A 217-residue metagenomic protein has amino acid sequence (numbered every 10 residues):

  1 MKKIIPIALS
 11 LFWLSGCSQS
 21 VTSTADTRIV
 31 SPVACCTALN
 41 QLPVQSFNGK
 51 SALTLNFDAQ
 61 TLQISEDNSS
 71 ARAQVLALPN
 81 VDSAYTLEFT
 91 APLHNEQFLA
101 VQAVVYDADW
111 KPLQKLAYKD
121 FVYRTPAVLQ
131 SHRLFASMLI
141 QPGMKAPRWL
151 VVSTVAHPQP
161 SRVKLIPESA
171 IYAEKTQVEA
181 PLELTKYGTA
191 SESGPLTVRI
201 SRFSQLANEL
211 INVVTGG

Functional and structural regions predicted by a protein language model:
K2-A8: Sec-dependent signal peptide recognition, specifically the positively charged N-region followed immediately by
C17-A34: Bacterial Sec signal peptide processing site at the extreme N-terminus
F57-N80, F135: Non-catalytic, beta-strand-enriched accessory regions in extracellular/secretory proteins and membrane protein
D82-L87, L139-K164: Noncatalytic modules at the cell exterior or secretory-pathway interfaces, chiefly beta-strand-rich lectin/adhesion
H94-Q102: Short coil-to-beta strand junction motifs in C2/discoidin
K115-P126: Solvent-exposed serine/threonine-rich low-complexity stretches and specific carbohydrate-binding patches
P158-A173, A180-V213: Edge beta-strands of jelly-roll/beta-sandwich modules across compartments, strongly enriched in secreted/luminal
